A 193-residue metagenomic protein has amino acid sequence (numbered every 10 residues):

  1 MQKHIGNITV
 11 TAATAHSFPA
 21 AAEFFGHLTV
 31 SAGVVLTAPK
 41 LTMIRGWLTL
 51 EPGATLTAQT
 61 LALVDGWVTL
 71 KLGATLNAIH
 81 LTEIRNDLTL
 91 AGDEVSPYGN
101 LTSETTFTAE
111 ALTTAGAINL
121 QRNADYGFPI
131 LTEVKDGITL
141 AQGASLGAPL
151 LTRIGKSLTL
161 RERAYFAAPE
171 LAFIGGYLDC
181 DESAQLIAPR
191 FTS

Functional and structural regions predicted by a protein language model:
G6-I8, T14, A20, G26 (+25 more regions): The right-handed parallel beta-helix/beta-solenoid scaffold, focusing on the short coil/turn and N-cap positions
L28-T29, T49: Short, conserved beta-strand segments within well-ordered enzyme catalytic domains that often line or immediately flank
